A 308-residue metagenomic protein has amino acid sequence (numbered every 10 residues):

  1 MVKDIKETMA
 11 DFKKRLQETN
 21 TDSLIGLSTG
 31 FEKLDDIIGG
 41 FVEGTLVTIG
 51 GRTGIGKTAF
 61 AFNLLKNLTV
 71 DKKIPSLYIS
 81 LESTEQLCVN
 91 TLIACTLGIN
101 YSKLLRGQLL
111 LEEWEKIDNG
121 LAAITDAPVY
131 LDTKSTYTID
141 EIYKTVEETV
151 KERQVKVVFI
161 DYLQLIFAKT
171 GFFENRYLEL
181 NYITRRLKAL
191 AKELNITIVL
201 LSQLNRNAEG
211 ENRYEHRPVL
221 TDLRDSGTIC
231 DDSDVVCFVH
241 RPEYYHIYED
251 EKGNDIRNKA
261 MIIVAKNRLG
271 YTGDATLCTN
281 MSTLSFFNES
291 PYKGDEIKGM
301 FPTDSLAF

Functional and structural regions predicted by a protein language model:
M1-I99, N119, L306-A307: The Walker A/P-loop phosphate-binding site
D36, N67-Q154, A168, A275-L277: Cytosolic-facing regulatory segments adjacent to core modules
A61-L65, E179-I183, L187: Extended, hydrophobic alpha-helical segments in both membrane/secreted and soluble proteins
L81-S83, I196, L201-Q203: Conserved H-loop
I139-V155, F172, Y182, R186-L194 (+1 more regions): C-terminal regions of RecA-like/P-loop NTPase motor modules
L165, R206: Residues immediately C-terminal
F167-F173: Conserved ATPase-coupling elements of RecA-like P-loop NTPase cores
